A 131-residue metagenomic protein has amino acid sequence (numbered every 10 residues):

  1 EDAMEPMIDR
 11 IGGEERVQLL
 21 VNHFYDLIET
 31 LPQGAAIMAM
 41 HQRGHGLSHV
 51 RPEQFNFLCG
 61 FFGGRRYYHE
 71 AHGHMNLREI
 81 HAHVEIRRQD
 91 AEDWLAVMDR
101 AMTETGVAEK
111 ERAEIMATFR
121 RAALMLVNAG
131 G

Functional and structural regions predicted by a protein language model:
E1-G131: Core of compact, soluble alpha-helical bundle domains
